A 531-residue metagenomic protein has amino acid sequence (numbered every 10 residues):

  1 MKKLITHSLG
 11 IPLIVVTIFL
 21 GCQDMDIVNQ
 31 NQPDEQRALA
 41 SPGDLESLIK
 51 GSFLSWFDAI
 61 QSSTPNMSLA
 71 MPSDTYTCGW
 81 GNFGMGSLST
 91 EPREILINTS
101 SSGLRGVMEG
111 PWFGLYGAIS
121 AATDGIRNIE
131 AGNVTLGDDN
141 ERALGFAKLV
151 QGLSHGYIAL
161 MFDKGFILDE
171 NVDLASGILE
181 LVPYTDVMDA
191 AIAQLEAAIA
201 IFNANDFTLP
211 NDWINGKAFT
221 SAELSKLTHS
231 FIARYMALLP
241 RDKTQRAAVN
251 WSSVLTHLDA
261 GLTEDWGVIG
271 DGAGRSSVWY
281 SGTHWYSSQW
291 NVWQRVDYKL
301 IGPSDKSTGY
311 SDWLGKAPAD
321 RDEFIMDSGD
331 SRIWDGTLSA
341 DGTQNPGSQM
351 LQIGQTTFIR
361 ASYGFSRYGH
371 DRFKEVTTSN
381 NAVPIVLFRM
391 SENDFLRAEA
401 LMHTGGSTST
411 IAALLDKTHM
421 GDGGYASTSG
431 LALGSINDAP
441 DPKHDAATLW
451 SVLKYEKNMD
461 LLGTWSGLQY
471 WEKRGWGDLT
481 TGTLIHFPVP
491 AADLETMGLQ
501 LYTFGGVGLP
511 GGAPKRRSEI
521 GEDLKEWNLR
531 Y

Functional and structural regions predicted by a protein language model:
M1-L20: Sec-dependent bacterial lipoprotein signal peptides
I14-V15, F324, Q349: Detector for intrinsically disordered, low-structure N-terminal pre-sequences
C22-M67, S102-N291, D341-Y531: Acidic/polar-rich alpha-helix caps and helix-coil junctions
I49, F53-E91: Acidic, Ser/Thr/Pro-rich intrinsically disordered transcriptional activation regions
P72-D74, D189, D305, D322 (+2 more regions): Acidic side chains
T75-S101, T356-F373: Short alpha-helical hairpin
R295-A340: C-terminal amphipathic alpha-helical segment
